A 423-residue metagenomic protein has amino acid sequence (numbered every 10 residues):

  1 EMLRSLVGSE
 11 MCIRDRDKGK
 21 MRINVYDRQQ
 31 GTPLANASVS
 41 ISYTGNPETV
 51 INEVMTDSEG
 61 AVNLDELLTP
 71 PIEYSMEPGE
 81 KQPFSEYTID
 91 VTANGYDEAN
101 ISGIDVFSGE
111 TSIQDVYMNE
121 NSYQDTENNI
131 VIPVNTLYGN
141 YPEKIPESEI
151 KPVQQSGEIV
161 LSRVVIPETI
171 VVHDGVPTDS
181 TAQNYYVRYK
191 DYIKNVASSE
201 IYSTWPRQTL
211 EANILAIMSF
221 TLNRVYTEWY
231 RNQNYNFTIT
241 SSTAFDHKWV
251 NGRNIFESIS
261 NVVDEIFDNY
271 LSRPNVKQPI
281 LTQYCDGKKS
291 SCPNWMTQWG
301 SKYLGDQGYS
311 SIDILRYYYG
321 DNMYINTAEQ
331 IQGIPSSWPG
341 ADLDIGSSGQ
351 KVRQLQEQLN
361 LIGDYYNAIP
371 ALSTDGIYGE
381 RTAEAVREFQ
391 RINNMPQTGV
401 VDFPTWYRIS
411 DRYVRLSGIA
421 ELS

Functional and structural regions predicted by a protein language model:
E1-D15: Single conserved hydrophobic/aromatic residue that forms the stacking wall/gate of nucleotide- or nucleobase-binding
S5, D17, P33, P83-S85: Residue-level preference for beta-strand/loop junctions
R16-A35, T44-N46: Structural motif
N36-S40, M55, A61-V62, L67-L68 (+2 more regions): Conserved, single-site charged/polar hotspot
S42-I51, E98: Short beta-strand and strand-turn-strand segments in soluble, beta-rich domains
P71-S85: Short glycine/proline/serine/threonine-rich loop/turn segments at secondary-structure transition edges
